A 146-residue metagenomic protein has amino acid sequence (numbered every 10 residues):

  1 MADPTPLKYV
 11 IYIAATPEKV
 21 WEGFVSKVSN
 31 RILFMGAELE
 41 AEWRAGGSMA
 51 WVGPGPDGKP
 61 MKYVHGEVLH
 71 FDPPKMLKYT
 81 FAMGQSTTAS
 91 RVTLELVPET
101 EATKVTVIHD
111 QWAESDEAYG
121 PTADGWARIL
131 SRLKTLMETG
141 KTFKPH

Functional and structural regions predicted by a protein language model:
M1-E40: Hydrophobic ligand-binding cavity/cleft-lining segments
A2, Q111-H146: A conserved amphipathic terminal alpha-helix motif
A2-P17, L69, V97-T103, K144: Aromatic-glycine hotspot motif
A15, K59, Y63, T87 (+1 more regions): Residues at secondary-structure transition points
V25-S26, P73, S131, E138: Residues at helix-coil transition
I32, L39-E40, A45, A50 (+2 more regions): Hydrophobic-ligand binding "helix-grip"
T106-I108: Alpha/beta-hydrolase-fold catalytic nucleophile elbow
